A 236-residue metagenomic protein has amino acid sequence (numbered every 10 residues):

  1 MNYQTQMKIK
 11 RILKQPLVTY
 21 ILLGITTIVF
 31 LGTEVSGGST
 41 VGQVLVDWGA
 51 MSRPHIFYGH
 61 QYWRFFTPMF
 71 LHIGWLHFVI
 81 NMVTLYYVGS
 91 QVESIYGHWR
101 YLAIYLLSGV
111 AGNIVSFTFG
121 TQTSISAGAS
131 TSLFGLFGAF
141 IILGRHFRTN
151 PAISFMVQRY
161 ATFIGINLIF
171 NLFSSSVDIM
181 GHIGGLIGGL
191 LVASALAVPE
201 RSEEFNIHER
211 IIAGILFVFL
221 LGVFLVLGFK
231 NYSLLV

Functional and structural regions predicted by a protein language model:
M1-P16, L168-V236: C-terminal transmembrane module of polytopic alpha-helical membrane proteins
Q15-A127, S175-V177: N-terminal TM1-TM2 helical hairpin plus the immediately adjacent luminal interfacial "cap"
I21-G32, F66, A103, L107 (+5 more regions): Lipid-exposed faces of alpha-helical membrane segments in multi-pass integral membrane proteins
F30-G37, S116, G120, L143 (+3 more regions): Structural signal for membrane-spanning alpha-helices in multi-pass inner-membrane proteins, emphasizing helix cores
F78-L85, A127-A139, V177-L196: Alpha-helical transmembrane segments that form the membrane-embedded catalytic/substrate-binding core of multi-pass
E93-Y96, R148-S154, P199-H208: Membrane-interface helix-boundary motifs at transmembrane edges
G97-L107, G128-L133, I153-Y160, R210: Cytoplasmic-side transmembrane-helix entry/capping segments in multi-pass membrane proteins
I141-R145, T149: Membrane-interface transmembrane helices that cradle and orient dolichyl/undecaprenyl
